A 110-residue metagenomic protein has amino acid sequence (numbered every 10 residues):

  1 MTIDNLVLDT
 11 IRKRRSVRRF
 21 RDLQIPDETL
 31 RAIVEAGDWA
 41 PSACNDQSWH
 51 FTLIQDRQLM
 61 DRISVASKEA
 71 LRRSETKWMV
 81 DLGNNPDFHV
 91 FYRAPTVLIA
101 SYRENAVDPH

Functional and structural regions predicted by a protein language model:
M1-H110: Acidic, surface-exposed loops and disordered segments
